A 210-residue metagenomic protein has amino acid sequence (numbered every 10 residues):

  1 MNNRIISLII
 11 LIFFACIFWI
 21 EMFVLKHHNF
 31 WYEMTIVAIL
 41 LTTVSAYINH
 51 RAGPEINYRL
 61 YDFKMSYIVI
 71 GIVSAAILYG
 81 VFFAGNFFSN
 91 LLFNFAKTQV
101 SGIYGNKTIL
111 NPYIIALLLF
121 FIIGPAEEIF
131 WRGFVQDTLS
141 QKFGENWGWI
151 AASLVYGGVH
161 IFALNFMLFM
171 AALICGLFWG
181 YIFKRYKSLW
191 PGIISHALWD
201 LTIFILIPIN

Functional and structural regions predicted by a protein language model:
N2-E55: Alpha-helical transmembrane segments in multi-pass membrane proteins
N3-L11, F30-A38, F63-G71, A75 (+4 more regions): Residue-level signature of transmembrane alpha-helical entry/exit and packing/kink sites in multi-pass membrane
F13-F18, L40-S45, S74-N86, W199 (+1 more regions): Alpha-helical transmembrane segments of multipass membrane proteins
A15-W19, I109-N210: Transmembrane helix-loop-helix hairpins at the membrane interface of multi-pass integral membrane proteins
V24, Y47-I48, G80, A84 (+4 more regions): Hydrophobic membrane-targeting alpha-helices
L25-N29, I56-M65, D137-F143, F183: Membrane-interface helix-boundary motifs at transmembrane edges
K26, H50-P54, F87-T98, I161-N165 (+1 more regions): Transmembrane helix-loop junctions in multipass membrane proteins, especially transporters and channels
E55-I123: Juxtamembrane helix-loop-helix connectors linking adjacent transmembrane helices in multi-pass membrane enzymes
